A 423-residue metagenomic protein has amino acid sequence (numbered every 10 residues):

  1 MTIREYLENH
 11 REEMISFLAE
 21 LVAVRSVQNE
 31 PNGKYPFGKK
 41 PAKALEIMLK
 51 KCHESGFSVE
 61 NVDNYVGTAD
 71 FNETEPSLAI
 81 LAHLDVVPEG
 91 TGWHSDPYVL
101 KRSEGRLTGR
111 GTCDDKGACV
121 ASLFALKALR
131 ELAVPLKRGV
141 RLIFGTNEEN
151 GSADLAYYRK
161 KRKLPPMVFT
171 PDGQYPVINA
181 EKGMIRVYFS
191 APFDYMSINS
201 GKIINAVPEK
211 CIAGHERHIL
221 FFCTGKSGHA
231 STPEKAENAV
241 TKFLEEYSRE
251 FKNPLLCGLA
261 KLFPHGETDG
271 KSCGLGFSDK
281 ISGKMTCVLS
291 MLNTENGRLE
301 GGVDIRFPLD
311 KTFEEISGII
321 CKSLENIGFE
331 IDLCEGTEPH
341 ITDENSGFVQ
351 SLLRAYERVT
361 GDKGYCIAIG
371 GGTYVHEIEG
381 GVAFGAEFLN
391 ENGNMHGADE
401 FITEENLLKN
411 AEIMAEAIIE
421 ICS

Functional and structural regions predicted by a protein language model:
M1-L81, V86-E89, R298-G302, I402-K409: N-terminal helical capping/dimerization or prosegment-like subdomains of hydrolases acting on amide or phosphate bonds
M48, C119-L129, Y158, H215 (+4 more regions): Buried hydrophobic packing segments
E54, S58, S77-F144, N150 (+2 more regions): Active-site metal-coordination/substrate-binding segment of hydrolases, especially metallo-dependent peptidases
V87-S103, M184, S190, H218-C223 (+1 more regions): Acidic-glycine-rich active-site phosphate/pyrophosphate-binding loop
D115-F193, T268-I281, S423: Acidic/histidine-rich catalytic neighborhood of metal-dependent amide-processing enzymes
F221, E315-L324: Short amphipathic alpha-helices in soluble, non-transmembrane regions that often serve as interface/regulatory elements
S227-G228: Glycine-centered low-complexity coil/loop motifs and glycine-rich tracts, especially the flexible linkers
S231-T241, E245-V288, N293-N296, R306-K311 (+2 more regions): An extended, acidic, His-containing surface patch that forms the Zn2+-binding/catalytic region of metallohydrolases
